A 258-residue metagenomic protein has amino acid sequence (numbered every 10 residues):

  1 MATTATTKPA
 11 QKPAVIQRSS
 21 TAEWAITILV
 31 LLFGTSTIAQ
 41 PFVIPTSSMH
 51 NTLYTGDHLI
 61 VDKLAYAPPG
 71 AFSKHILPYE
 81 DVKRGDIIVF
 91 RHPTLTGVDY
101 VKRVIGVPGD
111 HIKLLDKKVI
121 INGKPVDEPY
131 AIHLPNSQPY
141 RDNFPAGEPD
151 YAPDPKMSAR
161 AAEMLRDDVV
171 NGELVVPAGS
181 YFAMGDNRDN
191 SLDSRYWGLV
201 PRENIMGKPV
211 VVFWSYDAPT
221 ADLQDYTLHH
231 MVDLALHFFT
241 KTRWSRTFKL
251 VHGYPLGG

Functional and structural regions predicted by a protein language model:
A2-S20, F33, T37-V43, S48-G258: Soluble "head" domains of membrane/secretory-pathway proteins
S19-I28: Residue-level signature of transmembrane alpha-helical entry/exit and packing/kink sites in multi-pass membrane
